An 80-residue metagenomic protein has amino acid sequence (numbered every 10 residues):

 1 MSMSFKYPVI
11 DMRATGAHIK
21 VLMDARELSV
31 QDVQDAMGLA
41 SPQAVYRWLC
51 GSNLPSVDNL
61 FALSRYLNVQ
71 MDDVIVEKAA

Functional and structural regions predicted by a protein language model:
M1-L28: A short, Lys/Arg-rich alpha-helix, primarily the initiator
I19, V33-Q34, V45-W48, V74: Conserved hydrophobic/aromatic packing and binding residues within compact polymer-binding modules
K20, Q31, F61: Residues within the helices of the helix-turn-helix
M23, Q34, S64: The alpha-helix within a helix-turn-helix
L39-L54: Recognition helix of helix-turn-helix/homeodomain-like DNA-binding domains that insert into the DNA major groove
W48-L49, N59, K78: DNA major-groove recognition helix of helix-turn-helix
D58-D73: DNA major-groove recognition helix of helix-turn-helix/homeodomain DNA-binding modules
D73-A80: Short amphipathic recognition helices of helix-turn-helix/homeodomain-type DNA-binding modules
